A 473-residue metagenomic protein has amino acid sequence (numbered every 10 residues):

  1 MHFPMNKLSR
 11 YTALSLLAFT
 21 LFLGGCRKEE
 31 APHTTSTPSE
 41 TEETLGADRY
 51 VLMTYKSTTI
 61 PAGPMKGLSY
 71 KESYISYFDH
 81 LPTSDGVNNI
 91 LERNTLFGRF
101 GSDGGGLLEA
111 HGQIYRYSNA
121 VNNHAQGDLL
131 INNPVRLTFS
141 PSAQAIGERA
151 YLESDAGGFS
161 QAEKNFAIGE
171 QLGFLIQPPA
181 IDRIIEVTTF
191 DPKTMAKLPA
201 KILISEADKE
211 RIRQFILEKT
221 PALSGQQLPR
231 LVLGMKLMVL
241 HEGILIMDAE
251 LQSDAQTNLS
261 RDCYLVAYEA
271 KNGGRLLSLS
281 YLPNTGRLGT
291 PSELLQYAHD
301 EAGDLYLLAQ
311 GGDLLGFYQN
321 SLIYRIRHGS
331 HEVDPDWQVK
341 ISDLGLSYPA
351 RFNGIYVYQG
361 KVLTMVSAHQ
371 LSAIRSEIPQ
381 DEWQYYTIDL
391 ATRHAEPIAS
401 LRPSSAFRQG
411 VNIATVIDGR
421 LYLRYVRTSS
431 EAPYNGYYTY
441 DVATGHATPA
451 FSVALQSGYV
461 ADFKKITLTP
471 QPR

Functional and structural regions predicted by a protein language model:
M1-V51: Bacterial Sec-dependent N-terminal signal peptides
K56-S69, N119-L129, E170-Q171, L175-V187 (+4 more regions): Short, conserved, GDST-rich strand-edge loop motifs in beta-rich repeat architectures
A62-D191: Post-signal peptide N-terminal segment of secreted/secretory-pathway proteins
G67-H80, L129-F139, I184-P199, N258-G274 (+3 more regions): Beta-propeller blade signature
P82-F97, F139-A156, T194-A222, R275-N284 (+3 more regions): Beta-propeller fold detector
T95-A110, E153-I168, R230-L237, G286-Y297 (+3 more regions): Repeated scaffold domains used in trafficking and secretory/extracellular systems, primarily beta-propellers
K209-I374: Acidic, serine/threonine- and glycine-rich low-complexity intrinsically disordered segments that serve as flexible
H331-P433: Intrinsically disordered, low-complexity segments enriched in Gly and acidic/Ser/Thr residues that form flexible
